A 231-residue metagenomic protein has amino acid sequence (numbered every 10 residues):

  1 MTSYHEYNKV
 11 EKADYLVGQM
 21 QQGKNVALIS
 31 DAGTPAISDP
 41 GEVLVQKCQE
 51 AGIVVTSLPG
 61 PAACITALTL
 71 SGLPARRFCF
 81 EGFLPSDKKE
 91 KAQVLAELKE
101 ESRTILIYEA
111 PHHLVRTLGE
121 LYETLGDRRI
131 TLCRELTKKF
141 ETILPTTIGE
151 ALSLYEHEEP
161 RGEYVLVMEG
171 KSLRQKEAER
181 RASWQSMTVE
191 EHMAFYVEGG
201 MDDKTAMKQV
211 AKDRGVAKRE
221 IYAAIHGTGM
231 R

Functional and structural regions predicted by a protein language model:
M1-T56, I65-T66: Class I S-adenosyl-L-methionine
M1-V10, P61, G82-S86, E135-T137: Short, acidic/turn-prone active-site loops that include or flank metal/cofactor- and phosphate-binding residues
V10-Y15, K88-A92, F140-L144: Short, charged, surface-exposed secondary-structure boundary motifs
M20-Q21, L44-K47, S71-R76, T124-L125 (+1 more regions): Short, hinge-like loop/turn segments at secondary-structure boundaries
K24-N25, T104, P111-R231: A contiguous loop/helix-start segment that scaffolds small-molecule binding in enzyme catalytic cores
A27-D31, R77, L132-R134: Short beta-strands and strand-loop turn motifs
V43-E101: Class I SAM-dependent methyltransferase SAM-binding "motif I" and its flanking Rossmann-like core
S57-G60, I107, L132: General beta-strand structural signal in soluble alpha/beta enzymes
